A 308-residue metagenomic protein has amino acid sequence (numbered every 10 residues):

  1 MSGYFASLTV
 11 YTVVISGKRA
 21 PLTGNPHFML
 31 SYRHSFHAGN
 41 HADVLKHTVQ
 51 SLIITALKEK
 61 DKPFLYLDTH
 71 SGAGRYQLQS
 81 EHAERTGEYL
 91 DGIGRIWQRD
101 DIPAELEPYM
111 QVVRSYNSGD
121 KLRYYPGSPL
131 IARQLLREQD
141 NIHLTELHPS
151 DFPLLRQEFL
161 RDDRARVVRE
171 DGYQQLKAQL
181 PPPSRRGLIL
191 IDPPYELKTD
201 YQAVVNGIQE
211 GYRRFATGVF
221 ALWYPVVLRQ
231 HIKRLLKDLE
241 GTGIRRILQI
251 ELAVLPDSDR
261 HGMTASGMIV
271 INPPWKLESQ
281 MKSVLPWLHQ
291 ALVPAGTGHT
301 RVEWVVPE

Functional and structural regions predicted by a protein language model:
S2-S7: Extreme N-terminal basic, low-complexity initiation segments that serve as generic localization/processing leaders
Y11-I15, G24-E308: Class I S-adenosyl-L-methionine-dependent methyltransferase catalytic core
